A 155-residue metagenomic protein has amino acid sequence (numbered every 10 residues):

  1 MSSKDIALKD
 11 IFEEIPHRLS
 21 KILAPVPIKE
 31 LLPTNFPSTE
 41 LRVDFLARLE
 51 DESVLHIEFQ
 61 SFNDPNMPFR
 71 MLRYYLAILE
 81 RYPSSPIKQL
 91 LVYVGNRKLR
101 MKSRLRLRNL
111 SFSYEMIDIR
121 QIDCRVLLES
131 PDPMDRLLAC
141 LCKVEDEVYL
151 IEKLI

Functional and structural regions predicted by a protein language model:
M1-I155: Elongated, amphipathic alpha-helical interaction scaffolds
